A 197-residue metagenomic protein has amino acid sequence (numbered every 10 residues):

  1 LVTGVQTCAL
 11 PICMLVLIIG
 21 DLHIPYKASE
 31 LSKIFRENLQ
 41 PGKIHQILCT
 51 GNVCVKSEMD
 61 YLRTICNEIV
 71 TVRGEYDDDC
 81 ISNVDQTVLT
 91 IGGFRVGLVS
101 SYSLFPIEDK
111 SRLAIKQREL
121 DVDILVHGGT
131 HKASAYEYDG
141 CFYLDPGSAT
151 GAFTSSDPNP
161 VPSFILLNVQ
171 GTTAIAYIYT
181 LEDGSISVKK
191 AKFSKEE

Functional and structural regions predicted by a protein language model:
L1-I12: Single conserved hydrophobic/aromatic residue that forms the stacking wall/gate of nucleotide- or nucleobase-binding
P11-E68, D77-D85, G93, S163 (+1 more regions): N-terminal active-site segment of His-dependent metallophosphoesterases
C13-L17, V88-G97, Y138-Y143, V169-I175: Beta-strand-turn-beta hairpins that frame and shape the catalytic cleft of phosphate-ester-processing enzymes
I18-G20, Q46-N52, V70-G74, L98-S100 (+2 more regions): Active-site neighborhood of phospho(di)ester-bond hydrolases with catalytic His/Asp-centered motifs
I24-K27, V53-E58, Y76-S82, L104-E108 (+2 more regions): Active-site environment of divalent metal-dependent phosphoester hydrolases
E68-V122: Helix-adjacent hinge/juxtasegments
V70, I107-T173: Conserved beta-sheet core of the metallophosphoesterase superfamily
Q170-E197: Charged phosphate-binding loop/patch that engages nucleotide di/tri-phosphates or the phosphate backbone of nucleic
